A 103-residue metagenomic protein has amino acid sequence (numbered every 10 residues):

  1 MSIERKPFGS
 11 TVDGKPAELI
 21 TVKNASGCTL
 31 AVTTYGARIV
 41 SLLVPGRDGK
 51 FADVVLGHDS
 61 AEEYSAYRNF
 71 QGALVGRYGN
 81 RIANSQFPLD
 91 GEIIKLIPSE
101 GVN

Functional and structural regions predicted by a protein language model:
M1-N103: Surface-exposed acidic/polar loop and edge beta-strand patches at domain peripheries
